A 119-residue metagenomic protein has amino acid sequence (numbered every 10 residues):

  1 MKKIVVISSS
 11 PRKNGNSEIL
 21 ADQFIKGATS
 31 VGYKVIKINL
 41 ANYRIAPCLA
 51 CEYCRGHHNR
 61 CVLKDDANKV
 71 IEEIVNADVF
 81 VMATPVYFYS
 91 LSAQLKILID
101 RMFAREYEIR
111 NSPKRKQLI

Functional and structural regions predicted by a protein language model:
M1-N111: N-terminal beta1-alpha1-beta2 submodule of the flavodoxin-like/Rossmannoid cofactor-binding fold
K3, K116-Q117: Residues that mark the start of a beta-strand
V79, Q117-I119: Structural motif
